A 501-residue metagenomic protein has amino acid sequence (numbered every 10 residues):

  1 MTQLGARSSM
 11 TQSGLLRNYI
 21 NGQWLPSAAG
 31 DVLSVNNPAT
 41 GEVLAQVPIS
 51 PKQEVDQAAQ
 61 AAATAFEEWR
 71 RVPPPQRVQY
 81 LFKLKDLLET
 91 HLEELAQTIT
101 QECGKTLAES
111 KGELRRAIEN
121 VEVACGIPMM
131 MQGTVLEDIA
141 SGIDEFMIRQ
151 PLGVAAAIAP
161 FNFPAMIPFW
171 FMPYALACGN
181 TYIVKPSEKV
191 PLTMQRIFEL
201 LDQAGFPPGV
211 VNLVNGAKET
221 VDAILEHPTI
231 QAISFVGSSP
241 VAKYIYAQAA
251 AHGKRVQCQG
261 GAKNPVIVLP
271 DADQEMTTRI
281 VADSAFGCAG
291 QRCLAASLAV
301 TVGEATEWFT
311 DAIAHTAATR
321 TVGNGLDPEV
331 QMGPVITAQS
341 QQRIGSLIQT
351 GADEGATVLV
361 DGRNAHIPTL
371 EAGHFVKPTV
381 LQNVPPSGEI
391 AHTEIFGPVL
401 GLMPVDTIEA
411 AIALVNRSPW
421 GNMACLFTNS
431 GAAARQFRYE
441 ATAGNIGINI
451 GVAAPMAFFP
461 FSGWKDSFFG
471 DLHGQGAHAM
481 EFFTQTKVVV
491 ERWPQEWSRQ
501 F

Functional and structural regions predicted by a protein language model:
M1-A39, R363: Hydrophobic face of amphipathic alpha-helices that form TPR/SEL1-like repeat modules and related alpha-solenoid
T40-Q46, I230, I267, T321 (+2 more regions): Conserved C-terminal structural/oligomerization subdomain of aldehyde/semialdehyde dehydrogenase
G41, R77, I99, V121 (+9 more regions): Residue-level signal for inorganic ion chemistry
E42-M131, G142: Glycine-rich loop-to-alpha-helix module at the N-terminal edge of alpha/beta enzyme cores
L44-S50, T64-R71, A157, V266-L269 (+5 more regions): Short, well-ordered beta-strand elements within core beta-sheets of diverse protein domains
F66, R70, K85-L92, A96 (+16 more regions): Structural signal for hydrophobic packing residues in well-ordered secondary-structure cores of soluble enzyme domains
E89, G133-M276, A312, V405: Rossmann-like NAD(P) dinucleotide-binding subdomain of oxidoreductase/dehydrogenase enzymes
P240-P385, E409, I448, W493-R499: ALDH superfamily catalytic-core signature
